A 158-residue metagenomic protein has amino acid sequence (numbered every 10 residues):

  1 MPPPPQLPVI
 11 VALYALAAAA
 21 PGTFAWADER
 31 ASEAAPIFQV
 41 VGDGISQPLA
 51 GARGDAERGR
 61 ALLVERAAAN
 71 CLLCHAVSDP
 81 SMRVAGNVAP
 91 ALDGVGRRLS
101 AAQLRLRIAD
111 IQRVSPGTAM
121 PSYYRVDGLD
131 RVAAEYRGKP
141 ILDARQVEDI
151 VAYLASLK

Functional and structural regions predicted by a protein language model:
M1-I45, K158: N-terminal export/targeting leaders of redox proteins
L13, F24-A35, A102-Y123: Extended, non-globular alpha-helical segments
S32-R66: Electrostatic cytochrome c docking/interface patches
E57-A61, A102, L106, E148 (+1 more regions): Solvent-exposed, polar/charged alpha-helical surfaces in well-ordered, non-transmembrane soluble domains, broadly
V64, A76-D110, A119-A133: Gly/Gly-Pro-rich "capping" loops immediately C-terminal to redox-active cysteine motifs in periplasmic/lumenal
R66-N70, S78, Q146: Short pre-active-site segment immediately N-terminal to redox-active cysteine/selenocysteine motifs in thiol-based
L73: Short, cysteine/histidine-rich loop/knuckle motifs that typically chelate Zn2+
R107, S115-P116, Y123-K158: C-terminal capping alpha-helices of c-type cytochrome domains
